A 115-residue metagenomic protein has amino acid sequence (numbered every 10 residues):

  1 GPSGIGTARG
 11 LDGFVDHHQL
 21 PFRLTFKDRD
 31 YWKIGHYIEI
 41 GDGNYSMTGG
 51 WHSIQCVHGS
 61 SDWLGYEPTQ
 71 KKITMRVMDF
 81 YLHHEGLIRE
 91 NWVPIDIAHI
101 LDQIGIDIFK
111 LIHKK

Functional and structural regions predicted by a protein language model:
G1-K115: C-terminal and inter-domain tail/linker signature
